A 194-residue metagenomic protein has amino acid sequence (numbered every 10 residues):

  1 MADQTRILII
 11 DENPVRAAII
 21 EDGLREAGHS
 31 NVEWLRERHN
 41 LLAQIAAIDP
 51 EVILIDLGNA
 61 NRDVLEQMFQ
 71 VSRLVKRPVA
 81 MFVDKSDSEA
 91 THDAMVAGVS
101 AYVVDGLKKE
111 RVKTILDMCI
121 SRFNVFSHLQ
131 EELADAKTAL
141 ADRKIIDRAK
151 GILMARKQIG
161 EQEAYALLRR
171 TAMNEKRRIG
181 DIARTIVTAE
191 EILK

Functional and structural regions predicted by a protein language model:
D3-V15, I20-L24, I53: Conserved acidic segment of CheY-like receiver
A17, R38-L42, E51-V71, D87: Conserved phosphotransfer microenvironments
H29-E37: Short hydrophobic/Thr-rich beta-strand motif most characteristic of the beta2 strand and flanking loop of CheY-like
I53, K76-S86: A short, hydrophobic beta-strand element within the central beta-sheet of small alpha/beta folds
E89, L107-L116: C-terminal output helix
A134-K194: C-terminal output/effector regions of signal-responsive regulators
